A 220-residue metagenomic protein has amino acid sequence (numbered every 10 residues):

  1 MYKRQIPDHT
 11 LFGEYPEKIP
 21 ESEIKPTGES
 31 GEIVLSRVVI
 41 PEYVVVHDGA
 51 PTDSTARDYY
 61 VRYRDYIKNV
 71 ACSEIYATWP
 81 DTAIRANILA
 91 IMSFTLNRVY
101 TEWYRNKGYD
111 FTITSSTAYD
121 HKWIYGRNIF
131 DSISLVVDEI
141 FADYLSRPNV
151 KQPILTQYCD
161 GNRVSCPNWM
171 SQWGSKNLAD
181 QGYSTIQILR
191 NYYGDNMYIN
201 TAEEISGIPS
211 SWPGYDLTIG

Functional and structural regions predicted by a protein language model:
K3-G220: Conserved, single-site charged/polar hotspot
